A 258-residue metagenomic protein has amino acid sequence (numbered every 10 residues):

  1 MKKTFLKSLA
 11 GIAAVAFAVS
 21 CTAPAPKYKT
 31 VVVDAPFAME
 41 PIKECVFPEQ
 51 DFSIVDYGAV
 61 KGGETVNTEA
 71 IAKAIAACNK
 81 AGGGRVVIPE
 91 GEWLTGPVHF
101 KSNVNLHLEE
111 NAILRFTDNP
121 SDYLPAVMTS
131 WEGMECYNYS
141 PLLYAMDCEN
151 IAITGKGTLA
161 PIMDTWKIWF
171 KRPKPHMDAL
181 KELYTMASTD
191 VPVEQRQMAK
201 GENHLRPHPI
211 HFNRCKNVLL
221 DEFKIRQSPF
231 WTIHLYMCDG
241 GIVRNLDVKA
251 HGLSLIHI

Functional and structural regions predicted by a protein language model:
M1-K27: Bacterial Sec-dependent N-terminal signal peptides
T22-I258: Extracellular/periplasmic carbohydrate-active domains that bind, remodel, or depolymerize complex polysaccharides
